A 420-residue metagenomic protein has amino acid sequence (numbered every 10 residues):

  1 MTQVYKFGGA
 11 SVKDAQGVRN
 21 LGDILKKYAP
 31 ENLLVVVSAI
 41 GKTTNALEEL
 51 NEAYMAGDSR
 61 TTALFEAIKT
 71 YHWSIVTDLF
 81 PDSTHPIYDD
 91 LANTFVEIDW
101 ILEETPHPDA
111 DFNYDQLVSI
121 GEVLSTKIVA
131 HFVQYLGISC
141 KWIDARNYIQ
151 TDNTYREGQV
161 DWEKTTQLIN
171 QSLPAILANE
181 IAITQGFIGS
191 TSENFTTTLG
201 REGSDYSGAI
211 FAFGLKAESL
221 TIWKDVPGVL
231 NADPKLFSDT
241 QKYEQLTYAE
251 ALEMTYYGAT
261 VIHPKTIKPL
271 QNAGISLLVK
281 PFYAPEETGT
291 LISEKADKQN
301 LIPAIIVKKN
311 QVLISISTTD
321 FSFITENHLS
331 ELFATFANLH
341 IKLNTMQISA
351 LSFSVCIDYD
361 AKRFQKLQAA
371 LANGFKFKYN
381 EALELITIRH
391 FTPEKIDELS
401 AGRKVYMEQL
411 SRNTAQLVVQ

Functional and structural regions predicted by a protein language model:
M1-I262, I267: Nucleotide/pyrophosphate-binding catalytic subdomain
T2-Q3, N32-V35, W73, S139-K141 (+14 more regions): Structural motif
G9-A10, I40-G41, I188-G189, S204 (+7 more regions): Short, glycine-/Ser/Thr-/acidic-enriched flexible segments
L136, A273, L339: Conserved dinucleotide-binding and phosphotransfer motif residues
P174-T191, M254-L278, S315-L329, N380-A401: Electropositive, surface-exposed helix/loop patches at the edges of structured domains that serve as adaptable
Q245-S293, N300, K309: A conserved active-site cap/scaffold subdomain adjacent to cofactor or substrate pockets
T288-Q420: A conserved regulatory-domain signal marking ACT and ACT-like small-molecule sensing domains and adjacent regulatory
